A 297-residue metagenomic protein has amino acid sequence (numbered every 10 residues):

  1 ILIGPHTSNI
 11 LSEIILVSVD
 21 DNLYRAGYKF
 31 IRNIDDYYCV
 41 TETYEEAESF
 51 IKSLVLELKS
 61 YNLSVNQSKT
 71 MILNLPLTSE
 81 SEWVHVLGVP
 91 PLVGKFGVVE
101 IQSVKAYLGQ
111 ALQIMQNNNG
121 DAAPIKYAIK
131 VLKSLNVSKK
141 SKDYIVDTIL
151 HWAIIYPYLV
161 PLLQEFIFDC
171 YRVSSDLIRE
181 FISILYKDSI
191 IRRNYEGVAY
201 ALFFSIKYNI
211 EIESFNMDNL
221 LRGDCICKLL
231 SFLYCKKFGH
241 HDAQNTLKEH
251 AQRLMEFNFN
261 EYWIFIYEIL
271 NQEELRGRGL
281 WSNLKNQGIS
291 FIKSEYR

Functional and structural regions predicted by a protein language model:
I1-N33, Y38-S53, E57, Y61-L63 (+2 more regions): Conserved polymerase palm-domain catalytic core
S68-E80: Short proline/glycine- and acidic-rich turn/helix-capping motifs at secondary-structure junctions
S79-V93: Short, low-order "capping/linker" segments at domain edges
